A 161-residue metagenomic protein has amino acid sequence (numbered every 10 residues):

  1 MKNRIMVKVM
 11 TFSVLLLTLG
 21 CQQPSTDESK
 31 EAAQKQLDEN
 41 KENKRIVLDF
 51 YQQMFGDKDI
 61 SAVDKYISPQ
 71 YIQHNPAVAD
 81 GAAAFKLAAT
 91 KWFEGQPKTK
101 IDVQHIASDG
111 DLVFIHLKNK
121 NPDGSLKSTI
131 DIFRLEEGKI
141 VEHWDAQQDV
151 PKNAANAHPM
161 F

Functional and structural regions predicted by a protein language model:
M1-M10: Bacterial N-terminal signal peptides that target proteins for export
V9-T18: Bacterial N-terminal signal peptides
C21-S61, K65, A157-F161: Short, low-complexity N-terminal intrinsically disordered segments enriched in polar/charged residues
I60-K65, P69-S108: A solvent-exposed, acidic/Ser-Thr-rich amphipathic alpha-helical stretch
V63, S108-L112, F133-V141: Short, solvent-exposed coil/turn segments at beta-strand boundaries
T99-I101, S125-I130: Short, surface-exposed coil-to-beta transition loops
I115-P122: Short beta-strand segments that buttress and anchor functional surface loops
I130-N156: Short beta-strand edge/turn micro-motifs at domain boundaries
